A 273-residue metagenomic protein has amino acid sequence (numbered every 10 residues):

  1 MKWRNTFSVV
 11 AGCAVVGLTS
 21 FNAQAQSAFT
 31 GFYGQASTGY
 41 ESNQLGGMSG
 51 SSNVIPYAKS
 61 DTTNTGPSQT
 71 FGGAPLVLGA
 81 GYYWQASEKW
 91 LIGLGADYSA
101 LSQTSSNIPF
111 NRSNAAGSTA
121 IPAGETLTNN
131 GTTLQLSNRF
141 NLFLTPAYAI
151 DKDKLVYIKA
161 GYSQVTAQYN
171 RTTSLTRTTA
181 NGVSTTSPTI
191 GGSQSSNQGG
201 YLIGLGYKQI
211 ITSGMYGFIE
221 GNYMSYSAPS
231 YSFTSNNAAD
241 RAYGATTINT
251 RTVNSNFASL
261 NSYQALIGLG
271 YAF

Functional and structural regions predicted by a protein language model:
M1-F29: Cleavable N-terminal export/targeting peptides
S27-Q44, S262: Transmembrane beta-strand segments of Gram-negative outer membrane beta-barrel proteins
F29, Q85-S87, D151-D153, I210-T212: Outer-membrane beta-barrel channels and translocator barrels
G31-Y33, G73-V77, L91, S137-N141 (+3 more regions): Transmembrane beta-barrel architecture of outer-membrane proteins
A36-T38, L78-Y82, A96-Y98, N138 (+4 more regions): Residues on the lipid-exposed face of transmembrane beta-strands in outer-membrane beta-barrel proteins
S42-G73, A100-N138, Q164-Q198, Y226-Q264: Extracellular/periplasm-exposed beta-strand and loop segments of Gram-negative cell-envelope proteins, dominated by
W90, K154-V156, S213-G217: Repeated loop/turn-to-beta-strand initiation elements of outer-membrane beta-barrel proteins
Y216-N222, G270: Conserved active-site loop/cleft motifs that coordinate metal ions or position small ligands
